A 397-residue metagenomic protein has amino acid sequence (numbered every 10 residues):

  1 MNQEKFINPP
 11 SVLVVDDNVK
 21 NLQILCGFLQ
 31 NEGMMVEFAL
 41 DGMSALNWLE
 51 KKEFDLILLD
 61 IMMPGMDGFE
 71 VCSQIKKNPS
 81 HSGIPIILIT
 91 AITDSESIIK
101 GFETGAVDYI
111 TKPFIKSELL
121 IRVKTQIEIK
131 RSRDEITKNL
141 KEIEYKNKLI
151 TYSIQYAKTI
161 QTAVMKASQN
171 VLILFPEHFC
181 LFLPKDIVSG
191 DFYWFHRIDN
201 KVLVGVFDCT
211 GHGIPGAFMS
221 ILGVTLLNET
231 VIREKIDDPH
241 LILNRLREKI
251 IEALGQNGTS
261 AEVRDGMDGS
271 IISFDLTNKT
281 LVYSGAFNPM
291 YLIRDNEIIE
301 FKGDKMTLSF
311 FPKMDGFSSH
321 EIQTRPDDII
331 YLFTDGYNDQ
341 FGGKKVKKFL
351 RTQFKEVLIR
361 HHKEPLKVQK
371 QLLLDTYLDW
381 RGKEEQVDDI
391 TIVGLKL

Functional and structural regions predicted by a protein language model:
K5, V19-E37, N47, K51: Two-component/phosphorelay signaling modules centered on CheY-like receiver
K52-L58: Active-site beta3 strand of CheY-like receiver
M63, I75: Receiver (REC) domain active-site loop signature in two-component systems and cognate sites in sensor histidine kinases
N139-I329, G382-L397: … and, occasionally, acidic/histidine-rich disordered N-termini of signaling adaptors
I214-D237, T324, D328-E384: Active-site-proximal, acidic helix/loop segment immediately C-terminal to a metal-coordinating Asp/Glu
